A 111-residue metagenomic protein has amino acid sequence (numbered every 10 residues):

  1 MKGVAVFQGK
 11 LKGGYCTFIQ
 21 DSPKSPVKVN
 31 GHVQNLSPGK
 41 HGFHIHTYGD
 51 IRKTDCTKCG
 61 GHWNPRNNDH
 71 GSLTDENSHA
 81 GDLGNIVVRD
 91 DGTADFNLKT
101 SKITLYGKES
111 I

Functional and structural regions predicted by a protein language model:
M1-I111: N-terminal leader/targeting pre-sequences
